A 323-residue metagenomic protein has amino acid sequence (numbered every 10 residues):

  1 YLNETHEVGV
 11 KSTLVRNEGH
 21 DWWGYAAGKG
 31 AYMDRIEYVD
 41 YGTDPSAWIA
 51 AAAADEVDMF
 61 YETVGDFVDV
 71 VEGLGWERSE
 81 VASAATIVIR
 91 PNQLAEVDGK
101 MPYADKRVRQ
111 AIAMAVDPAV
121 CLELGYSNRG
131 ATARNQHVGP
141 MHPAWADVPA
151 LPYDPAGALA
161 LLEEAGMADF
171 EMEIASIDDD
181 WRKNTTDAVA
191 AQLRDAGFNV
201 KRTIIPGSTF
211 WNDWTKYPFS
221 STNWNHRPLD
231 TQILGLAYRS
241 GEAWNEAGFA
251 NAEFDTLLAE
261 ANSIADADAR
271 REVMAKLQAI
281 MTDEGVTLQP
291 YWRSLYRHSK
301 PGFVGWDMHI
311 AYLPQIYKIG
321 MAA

Functional and structural regions predicted by a protein language model:
Y1-D44, V68-I87, P155-A156, A323: Aromatic-rich, solvent-exposed beta-strand/loop patch
L2, D98-G99, M114, A131-E164 (+1 more regions): Structural transition elements
L2, R297-A323: Long beta-strand-rich cores associated with HINT superfamily self-processing modules
A27-V39, A168-I174, A191-I205: A local structural motif
G30-R35, A50-A54, G73, A84-R134 (+2 more regions): Alpha-helical secondary-structure segments
E37-A50, E62-D66, I177-D180, R202-N212: Short helix-initiation/N-cap motifs at beta->coil->alpha
A51-A53, D58-E62, L74-E77, A191-G241 (+1 more regions): Periplasmic binding protein-like
R107-Q110, L122, K201-F210, I233-P301 (+1 more regions): Extracytoplasmic/peripheral linker and loop segments enriched in polar/acidic and small residues with frequent Thr/Pro
